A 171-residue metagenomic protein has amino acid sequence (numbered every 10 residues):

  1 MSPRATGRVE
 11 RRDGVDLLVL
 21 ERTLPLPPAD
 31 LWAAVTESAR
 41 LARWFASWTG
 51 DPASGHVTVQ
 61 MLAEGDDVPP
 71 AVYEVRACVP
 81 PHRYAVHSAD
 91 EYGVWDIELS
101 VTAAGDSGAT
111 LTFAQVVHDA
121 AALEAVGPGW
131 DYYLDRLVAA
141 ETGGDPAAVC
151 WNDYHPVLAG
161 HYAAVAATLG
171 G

Functional and structural regions predicted by a protein language model:
M1-E10, G108-T110, A114-G171: Terminal "cap-and-tail" regions of soluble proteins that handle hydrophobic small molecules
M1-W48: Hydrophobic ligand-binding cavity/cleft-lining segments
L31-V35, L41, V75, L111 (+2 more regions): Hydrophobic pocket/interface hotspot
T36-E37, P80, A139-G143: Residues at helix-coil transition
A42, A46-P52, H56, Q60-A121: Hydrophobic-ligand binding "helix-grip"
